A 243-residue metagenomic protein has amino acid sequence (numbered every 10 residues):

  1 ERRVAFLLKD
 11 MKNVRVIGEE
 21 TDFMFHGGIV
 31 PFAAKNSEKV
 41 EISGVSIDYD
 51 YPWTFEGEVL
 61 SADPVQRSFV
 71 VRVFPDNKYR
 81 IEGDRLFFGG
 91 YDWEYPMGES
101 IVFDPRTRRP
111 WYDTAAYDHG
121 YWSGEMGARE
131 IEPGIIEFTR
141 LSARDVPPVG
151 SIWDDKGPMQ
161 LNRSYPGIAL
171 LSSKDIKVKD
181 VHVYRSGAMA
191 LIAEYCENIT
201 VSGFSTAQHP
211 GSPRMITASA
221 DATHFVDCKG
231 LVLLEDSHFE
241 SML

Functional and structural regions predicted by a protein language model:
E1-L243: Extracellular/periplasmic carbohydrate-active domains that bind, remodel, or depolymerize complex polysaccharides
